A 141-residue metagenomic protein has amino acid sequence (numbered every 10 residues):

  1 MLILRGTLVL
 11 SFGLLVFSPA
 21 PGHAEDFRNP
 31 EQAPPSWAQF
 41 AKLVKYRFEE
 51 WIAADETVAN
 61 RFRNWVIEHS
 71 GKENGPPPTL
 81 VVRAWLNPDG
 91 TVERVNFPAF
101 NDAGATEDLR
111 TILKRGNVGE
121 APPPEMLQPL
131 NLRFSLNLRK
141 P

Functional and structural regions predicted by a protein language model:
L2-G6, F17-P141: Charge-biased low-complexity segments
S11: Non-cytosolic coordination micro-motifs
